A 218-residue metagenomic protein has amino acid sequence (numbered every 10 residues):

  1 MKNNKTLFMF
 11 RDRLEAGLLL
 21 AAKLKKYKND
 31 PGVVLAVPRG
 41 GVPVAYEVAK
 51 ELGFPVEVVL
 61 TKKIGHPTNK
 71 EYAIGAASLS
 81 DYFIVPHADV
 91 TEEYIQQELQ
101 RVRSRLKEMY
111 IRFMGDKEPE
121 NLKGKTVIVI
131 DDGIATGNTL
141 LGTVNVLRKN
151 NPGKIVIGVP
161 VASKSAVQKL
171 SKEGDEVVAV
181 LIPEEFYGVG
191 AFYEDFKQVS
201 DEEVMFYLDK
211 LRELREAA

Functional and structural regions predicted by a protein language model:
M1-A218: PRPP-associated nucleotide enzymes
